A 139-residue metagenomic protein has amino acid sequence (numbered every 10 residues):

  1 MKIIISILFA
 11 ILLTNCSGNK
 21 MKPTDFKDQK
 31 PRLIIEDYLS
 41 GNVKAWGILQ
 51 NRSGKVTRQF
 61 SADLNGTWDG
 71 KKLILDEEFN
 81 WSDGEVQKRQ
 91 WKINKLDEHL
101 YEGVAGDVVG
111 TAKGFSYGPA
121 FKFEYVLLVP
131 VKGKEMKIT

Functional and structural regions predicted by a protein language model:
M1-I7: Sec-dependent signal peptide recognition, specifically the positively charged N-region followed immediately by
L12-N15: C-terminal motif of bacterial Sec signal peptides marking the signal peptidase cleavage site
S17-N19: Bacterial signal peptide processing site
F26-N42: N-terminal helix-cap/turn-to-beta initiation motif at the start of protein domains
W46, Q50-V131: Central antiparallel beta-sheet cores of small beta-barrel/beta-sandwich binding domains
K132-T139: Short, intrinsically disordered, charge-balanced linker/junction segments flanking boundaries in proteins
